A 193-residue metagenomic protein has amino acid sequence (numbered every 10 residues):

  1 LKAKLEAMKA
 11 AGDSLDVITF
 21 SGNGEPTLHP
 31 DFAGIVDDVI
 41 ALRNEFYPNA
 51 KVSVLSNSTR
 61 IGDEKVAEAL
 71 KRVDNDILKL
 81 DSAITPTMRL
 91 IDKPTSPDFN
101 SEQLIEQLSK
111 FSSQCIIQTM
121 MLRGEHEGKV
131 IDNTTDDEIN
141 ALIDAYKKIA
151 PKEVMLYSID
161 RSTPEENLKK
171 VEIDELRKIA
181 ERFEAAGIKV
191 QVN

Functional and structural regions predicted by a protein language model:
L1-T19, D31-G34: Conserved alpha-helical substructure of the radical SAM core
L5-K9, R43, Y146, A180-F183: Conserved hydrophobic residues forming the short capping helix/wall of the S-adenosyl-L-methionine
F20-G24: Short, charge-patterned binding micro-sites
T27-K169: Conserved AdoMet/S-adenosylmethionine-binding subsite of the radical SAM
E172-N193: Binuclear metal-ion centers of metallo-dependent hydrolases, dominated by the metallo-beta-lactamase
